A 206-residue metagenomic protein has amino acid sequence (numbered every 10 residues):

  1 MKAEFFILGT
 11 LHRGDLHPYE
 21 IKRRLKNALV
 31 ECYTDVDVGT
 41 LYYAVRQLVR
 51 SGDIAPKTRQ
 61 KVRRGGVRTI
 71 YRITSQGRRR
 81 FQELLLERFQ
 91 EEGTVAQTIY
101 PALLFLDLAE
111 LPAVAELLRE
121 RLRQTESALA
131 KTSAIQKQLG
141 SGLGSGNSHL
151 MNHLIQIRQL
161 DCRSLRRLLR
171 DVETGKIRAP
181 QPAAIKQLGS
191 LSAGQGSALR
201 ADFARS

Functional and structural regions predicted by a protein language model:
M1-T94: Basic helix-turn-helix/winged-helix DNA-binding cores and closely related short helical interaction motifs
L11, L106-D107, V172: Generic structural signal for hydrophobic core residues of well-folded globular domains
N27, E31, Q60, E87 (+3 more regions): General structural signal for alpha-helix termini and helix-helix connectors
T40, T98, H149-H153: Amphipathic alpha-helical interaction segments
Q82-A130: Amphipathic alpha-helical dimerization/coiled-coil segments that flank or bridge DNA-binding/regulatory modules
L111-L191: Mid-protein regulatory/catalytic core that forms ligand/cofactor-binding pockets and protein-protein interaction
P182-S206: Proline-directed phosphorylation-rich, low-complexity intrinsically disordered regulatory regions
